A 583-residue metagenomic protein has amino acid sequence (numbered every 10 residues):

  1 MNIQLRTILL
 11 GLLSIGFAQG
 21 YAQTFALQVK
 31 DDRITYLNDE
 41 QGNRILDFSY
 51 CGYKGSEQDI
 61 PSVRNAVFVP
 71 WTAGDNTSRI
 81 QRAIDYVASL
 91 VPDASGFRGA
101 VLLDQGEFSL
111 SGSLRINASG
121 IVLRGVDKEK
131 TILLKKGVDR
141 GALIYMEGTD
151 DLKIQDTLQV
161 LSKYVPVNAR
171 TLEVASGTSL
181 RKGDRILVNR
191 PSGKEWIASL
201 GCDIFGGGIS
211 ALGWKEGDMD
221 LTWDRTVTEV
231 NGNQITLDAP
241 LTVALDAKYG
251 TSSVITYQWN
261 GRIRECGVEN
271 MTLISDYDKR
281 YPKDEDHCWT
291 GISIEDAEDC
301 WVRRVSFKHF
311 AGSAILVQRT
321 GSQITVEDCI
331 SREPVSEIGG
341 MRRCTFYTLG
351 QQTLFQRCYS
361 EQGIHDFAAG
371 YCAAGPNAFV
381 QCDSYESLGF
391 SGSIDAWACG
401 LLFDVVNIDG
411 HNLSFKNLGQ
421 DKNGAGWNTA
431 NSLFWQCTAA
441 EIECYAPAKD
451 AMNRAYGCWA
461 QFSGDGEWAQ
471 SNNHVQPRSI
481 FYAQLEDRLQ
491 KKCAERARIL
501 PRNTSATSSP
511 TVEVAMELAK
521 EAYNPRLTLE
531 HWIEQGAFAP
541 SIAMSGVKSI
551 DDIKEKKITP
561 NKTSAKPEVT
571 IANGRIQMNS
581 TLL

Functional and structural regions predicted by a protein language model:
Q4-R6, L10, M544-L583: C-terminal outer-membrane/trafficking sorting elements
T7, Y21-Y281, Y456-G546: Extracellular "leader-to-stem" segments immediately downstream of a signal peptide or signal-anchor in secreted/lumenal
G11-Y21: Hydrophobic h-region of N-terminal signal peptides that target proteins for export in Gram-negative bacteria
L102-D104, S109, R115, V122-R124 (+16 more regions): Extracellular beta-strand solenoid repeats
S113-N117, K130-G148, E173, T256-G261 (+8 more regions): Glycine-rich beta-solenoid repeat tracts in large extracellular/virion proteins
G120, E129, R264-S275, E298-H309 (+6 more regions): Right-handed parallel beta-helix
S192-D224, T228-E229, E269-L354, F367: Right-handed parallel beta-helix
A398-N407, K422-K491: C-terminal, active-site-flanking charged/polar segments
